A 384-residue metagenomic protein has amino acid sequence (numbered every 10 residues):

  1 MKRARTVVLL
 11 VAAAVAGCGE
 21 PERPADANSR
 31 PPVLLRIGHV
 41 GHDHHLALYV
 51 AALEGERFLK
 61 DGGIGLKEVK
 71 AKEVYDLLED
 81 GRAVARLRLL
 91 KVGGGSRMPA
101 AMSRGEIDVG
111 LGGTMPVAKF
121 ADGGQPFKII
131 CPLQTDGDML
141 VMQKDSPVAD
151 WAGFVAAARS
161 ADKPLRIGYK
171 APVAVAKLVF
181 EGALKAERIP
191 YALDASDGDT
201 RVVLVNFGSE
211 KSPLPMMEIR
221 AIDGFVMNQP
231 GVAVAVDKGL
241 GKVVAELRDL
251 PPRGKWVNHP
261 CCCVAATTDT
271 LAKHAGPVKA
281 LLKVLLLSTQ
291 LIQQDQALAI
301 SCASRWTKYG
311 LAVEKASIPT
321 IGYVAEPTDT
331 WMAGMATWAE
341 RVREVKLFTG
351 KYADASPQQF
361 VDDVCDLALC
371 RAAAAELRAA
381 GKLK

Functional and structural regions predicted by a protein language model:
C18-P21: Bacterial signal peptide processing site
L34-L35, G41-K91, S96-R97, S103-I107 (+3 more regions): Short, polar/charged alpha-helical segment
V69-E79, A83-A100, G113, Y191-I219 (+1 more regions): Short helix-initiation/N-cap motifs at beta->coil->alpha
K91, P99, D108-G113, K128-I129 (+2 more regions): Paired acidic/hydrophobic, glycine-rich loop segments that form the ligand-binding mouth/hinge of periplasmic-binding
T114, P126, P132-P215, I219 (+5 more regions): A conserved helix-loop-strand patch within extracytoplasmic ligand-binding domains of the periplasmic binding
M115, S209-R305: Pocket-lining segment of extracytoplasmic ligand-binding domains
A272-G350: Secondary-structure end/capping motifs
R343-K384: Conserved C-terminal helix/tail region of periplasmic/extracytoplasmic solute-binding proteins
